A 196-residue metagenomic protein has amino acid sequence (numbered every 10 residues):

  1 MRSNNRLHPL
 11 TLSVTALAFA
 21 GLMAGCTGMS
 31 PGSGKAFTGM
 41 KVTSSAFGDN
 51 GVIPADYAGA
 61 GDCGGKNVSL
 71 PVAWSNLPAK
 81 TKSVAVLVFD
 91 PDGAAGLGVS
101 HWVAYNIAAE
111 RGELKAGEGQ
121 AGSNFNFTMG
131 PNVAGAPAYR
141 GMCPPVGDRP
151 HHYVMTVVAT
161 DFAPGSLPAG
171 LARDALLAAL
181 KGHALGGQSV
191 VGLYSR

Functional and structural regions predicted by a protein language model:
R2-T15: Bacterial N-terminal signal peptides that target proteins for export
S13-A24: Bacterial N-terminal signal peptides
C26-R196: N-terminus-centered regions that define maturation/targeting leaders and the start of the first functional domain
